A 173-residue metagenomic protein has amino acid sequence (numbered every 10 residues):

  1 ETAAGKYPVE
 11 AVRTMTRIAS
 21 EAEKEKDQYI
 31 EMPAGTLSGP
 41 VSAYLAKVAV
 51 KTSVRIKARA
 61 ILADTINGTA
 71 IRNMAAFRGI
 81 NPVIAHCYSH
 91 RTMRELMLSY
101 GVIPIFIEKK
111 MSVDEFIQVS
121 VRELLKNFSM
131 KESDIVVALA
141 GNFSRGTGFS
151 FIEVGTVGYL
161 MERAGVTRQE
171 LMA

Functional and structural regions predicted by a protein language model:
E1, K24-A34, R59, K131-I135: Flexible, glycine/charged-enriched surface loops at secondary-structure junctions
E1-A4, A34, T65-G68, H86-T92 (+2 more regions): Short, ordered loop/turn segments at secondary-structure junctions
A3-E25, S150-G155: C-terminal helical cap(s) of enzyme catalytic domains, especially alpha/beta-barrels
R13-A49, G165-A173: Long, charged amphipathic helices and adjacent flexible linkers at domain junctions
R13-R17, I66, A75-N81, L98-V102 (+1 more regions): Short, solvent-exposed amphipathic alpha-helical segments in soluble enzyme and RNA/protein-processing domains
Y44-A58, F116-F128, D134: Phosphate-interacting basic helix/loop segments used at nucleotide- and nucleic-acid interfaces
A70-R72, R78-E115: Nucleotide-binding motor/catalytic cores of P-loop/tubulin-like NTPases across gene-expression machines
R122, F128-R145, F149-E162: C-terminal binding/interaction regions
